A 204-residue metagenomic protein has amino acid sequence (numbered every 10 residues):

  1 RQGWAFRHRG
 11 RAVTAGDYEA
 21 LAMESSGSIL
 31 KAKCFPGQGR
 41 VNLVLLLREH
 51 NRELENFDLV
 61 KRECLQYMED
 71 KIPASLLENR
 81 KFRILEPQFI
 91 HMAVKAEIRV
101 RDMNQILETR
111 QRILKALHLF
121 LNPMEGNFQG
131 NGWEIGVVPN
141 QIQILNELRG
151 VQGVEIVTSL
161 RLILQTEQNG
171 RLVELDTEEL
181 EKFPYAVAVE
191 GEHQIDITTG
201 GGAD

Functional and structural regions predicted by a protein language model:
R1-A5: Single conserved position on a long alpha-helix in the C-terminal lobe of the eukaryotic protein kinase
R9-N131, I135-V138, H193-D204: Carbohydrate-recognition loop of C-type lectin domains
Y18-F35, I144-I163: Short acidic amphipathic segments
V94-R99, P139-Q152, V173-E181: Short, low-order "capping/linker" segments at domain edges
V100, L114-A116, G153, V157 (+2 more regions): Generic alpha-helical propensity signal that fires on short helical segments and nearby coil/disordered stretches
V137-P139, R161-E167: Small/polar glycine-rich anion-binding or flexible loop at a beta-alpha turn
N169-A203: Long, compositionally biased intrinsically disordered regions
